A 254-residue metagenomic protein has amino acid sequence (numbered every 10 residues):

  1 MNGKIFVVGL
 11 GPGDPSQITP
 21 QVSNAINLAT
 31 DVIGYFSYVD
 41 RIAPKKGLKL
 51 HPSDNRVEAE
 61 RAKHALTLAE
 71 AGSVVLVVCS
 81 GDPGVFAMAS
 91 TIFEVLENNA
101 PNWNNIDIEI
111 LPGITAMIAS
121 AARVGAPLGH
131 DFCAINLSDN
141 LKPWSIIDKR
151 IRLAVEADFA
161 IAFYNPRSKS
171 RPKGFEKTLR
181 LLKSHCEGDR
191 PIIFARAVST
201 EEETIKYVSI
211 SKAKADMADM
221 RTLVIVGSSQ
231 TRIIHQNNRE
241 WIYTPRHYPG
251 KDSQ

Functional and structural regions predicted by a protein language model:
M1-I108, G250: Class I S-adenosyl-L-methionine
I5-V7, V74, E156-Q254: A contiguous loop/helix-start segment that scaffolds small-molecule binding in enzyme catalytic cores
L10-D14, Y35-S37, S53-N55, S80-D82 (+7 more regions): Fold-independent oxyanion-binding glycine-rich loops and adjacent beta-strand/coil segments at enzyme active sites
G11-Q17, K142-W144, I205-V208: Short gly/ser/thr-rich secondary-structure transition/capping motifs
D31-G34, T67-A71, E97, A122 (+5 more regions): Generic secondary-structure signature for well-ordered alpha-helical cores
V74, S80, S90-T91, P112-I118 (+1 more regions): Short alpha-helices
A87-A157, Q230: Class I SAM-dependent methyltransferase SAM-binding "motif I" and its flanking Rossmann-like core
